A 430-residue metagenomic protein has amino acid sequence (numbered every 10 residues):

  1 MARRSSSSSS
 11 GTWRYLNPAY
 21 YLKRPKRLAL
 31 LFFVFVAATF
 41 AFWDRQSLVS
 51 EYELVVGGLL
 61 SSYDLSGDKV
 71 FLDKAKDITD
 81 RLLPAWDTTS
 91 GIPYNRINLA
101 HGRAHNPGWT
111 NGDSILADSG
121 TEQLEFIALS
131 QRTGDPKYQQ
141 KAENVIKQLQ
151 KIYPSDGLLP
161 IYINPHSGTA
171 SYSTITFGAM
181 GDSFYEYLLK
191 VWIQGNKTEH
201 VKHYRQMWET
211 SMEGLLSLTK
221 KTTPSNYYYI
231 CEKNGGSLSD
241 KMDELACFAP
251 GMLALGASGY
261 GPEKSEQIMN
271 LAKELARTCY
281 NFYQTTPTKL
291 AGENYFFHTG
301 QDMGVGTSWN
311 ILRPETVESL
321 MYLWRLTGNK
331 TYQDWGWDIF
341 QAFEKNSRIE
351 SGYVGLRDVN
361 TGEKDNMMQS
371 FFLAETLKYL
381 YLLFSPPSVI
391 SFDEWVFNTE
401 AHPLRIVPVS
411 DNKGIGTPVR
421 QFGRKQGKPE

Functional and structural regions predicted by a protein language model:
A2-E430: Glycan-recognition and catalytic cores of secretory/periplasmic carbohydrate-active enzymes
